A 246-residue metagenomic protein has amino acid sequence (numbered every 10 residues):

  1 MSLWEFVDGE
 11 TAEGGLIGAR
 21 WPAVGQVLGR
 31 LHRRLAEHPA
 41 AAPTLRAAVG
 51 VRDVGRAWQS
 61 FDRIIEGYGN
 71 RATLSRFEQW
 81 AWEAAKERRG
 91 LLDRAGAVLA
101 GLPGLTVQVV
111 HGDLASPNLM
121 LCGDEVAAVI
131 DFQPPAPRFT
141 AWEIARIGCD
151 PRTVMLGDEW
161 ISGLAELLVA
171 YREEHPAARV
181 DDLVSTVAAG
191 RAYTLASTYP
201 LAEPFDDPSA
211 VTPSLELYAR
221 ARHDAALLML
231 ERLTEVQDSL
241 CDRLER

Functional and structural regions predicted by a protein language model:
M1-T44: ATP-binding pocket architecture of kinase catalytic cores
E10-G14, A128-I130, V154: Short small-residue beta-strand/loop micro-motif enriched in glycine and branched aliphatics
L35-A42, A72, G96-L99, P103 (+2 more regions): Long, hydrophobic, amphipathic alpha-helical segments used as structural scaffolds
L45-L99: Active-site catalytic-loop/activation-segment of kinase and kinase-like phosphoryl-transfer enzymes
R63-G67, T194-R246: ATP/Mg2+ or Mg2+-diphosphate-binding catalytic cores that bind nucleotide phosphates or diphosphates via glycine-rich
G96-W142: Active-site acidic catalytic loop and adjacent metal/ATP-binding pocket of ATP-dependent phosphoryl transfer enzymes
A141-P176, G190-S209: Active-site activation/catalytic loop segments of kinase-like enzymes and analogous catalytic loops in related
A177-A188: All-alpha amphipathic helical-bundle segments outside canonical DNA-binding/catalytic cores that form hydrophobic
